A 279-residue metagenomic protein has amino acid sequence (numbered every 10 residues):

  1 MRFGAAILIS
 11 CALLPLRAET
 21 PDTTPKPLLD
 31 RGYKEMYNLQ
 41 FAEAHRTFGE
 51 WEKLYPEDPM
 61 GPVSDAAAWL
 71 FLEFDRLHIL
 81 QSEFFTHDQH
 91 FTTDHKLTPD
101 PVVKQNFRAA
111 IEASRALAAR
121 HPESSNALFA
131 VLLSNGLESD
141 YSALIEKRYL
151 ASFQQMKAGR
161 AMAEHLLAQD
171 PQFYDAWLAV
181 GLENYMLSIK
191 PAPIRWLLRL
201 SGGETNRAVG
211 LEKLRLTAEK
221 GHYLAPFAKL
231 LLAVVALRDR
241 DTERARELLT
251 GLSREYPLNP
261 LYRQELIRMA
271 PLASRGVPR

Functional and structural regions predicted by a protein language model:
G4-P15: Bacterial N-terminal signal peptides
L13-E19, L54: Selective for proline/serine-rich intrinsically disordered segments in cytosolic/nuclear regulatory regions
T20-F48, E57, A68-E123, A130-Q172 (+3 more regions): Short coil/linker segments at helix-helix boundaries
G49-W51, E57-S64, L252: Cell-wall glycan-active module
K53, A168, R254: Short, surface-exposed basic-aromatic patches at helix termini and helix-loop junctions that form
E57-V63, A118, S125-N126, Y174-D175 (+2 more regions): Boundary/linker segments of alpha-helical solenoid repeat arrays
V234-R279: A cross-kingdom marker for long, charged
